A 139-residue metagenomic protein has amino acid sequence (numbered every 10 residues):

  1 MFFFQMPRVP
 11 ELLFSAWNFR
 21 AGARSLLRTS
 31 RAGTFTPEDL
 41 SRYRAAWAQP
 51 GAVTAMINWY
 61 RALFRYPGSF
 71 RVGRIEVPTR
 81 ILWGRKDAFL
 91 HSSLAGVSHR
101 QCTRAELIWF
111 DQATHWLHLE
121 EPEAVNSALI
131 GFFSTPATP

Functional and structural regions predicted by a protein language model:
M1-W109, I130-P136: Flexible "cap/lid" subdomain of the alpha/beta-hydrolase fold that forms the substrate-access gate
A113-N126: Catalytic histidine-centered segment of alpha/beta-hydrolase-like enzymes
S127, T138-P139: Short, intrinsically disordered terminal tails adjacent to the first/last structured region
